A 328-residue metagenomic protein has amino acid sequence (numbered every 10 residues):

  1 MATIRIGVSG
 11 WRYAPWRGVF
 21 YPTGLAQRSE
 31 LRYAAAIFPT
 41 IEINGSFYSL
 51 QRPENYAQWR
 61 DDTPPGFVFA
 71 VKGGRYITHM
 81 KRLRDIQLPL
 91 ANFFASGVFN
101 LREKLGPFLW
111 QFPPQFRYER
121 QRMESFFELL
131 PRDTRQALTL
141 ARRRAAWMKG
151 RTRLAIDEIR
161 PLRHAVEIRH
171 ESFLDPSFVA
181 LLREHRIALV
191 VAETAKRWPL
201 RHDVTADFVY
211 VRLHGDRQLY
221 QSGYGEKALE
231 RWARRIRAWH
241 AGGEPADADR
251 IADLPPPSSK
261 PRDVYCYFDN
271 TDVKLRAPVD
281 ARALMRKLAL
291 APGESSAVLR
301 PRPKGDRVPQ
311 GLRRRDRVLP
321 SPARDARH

Functional and structural regions predicted by a protein language model:
M1-H328: Residues lining hydrophobic/aromatic ligand-binding pockets adjacent to catalytic sites
